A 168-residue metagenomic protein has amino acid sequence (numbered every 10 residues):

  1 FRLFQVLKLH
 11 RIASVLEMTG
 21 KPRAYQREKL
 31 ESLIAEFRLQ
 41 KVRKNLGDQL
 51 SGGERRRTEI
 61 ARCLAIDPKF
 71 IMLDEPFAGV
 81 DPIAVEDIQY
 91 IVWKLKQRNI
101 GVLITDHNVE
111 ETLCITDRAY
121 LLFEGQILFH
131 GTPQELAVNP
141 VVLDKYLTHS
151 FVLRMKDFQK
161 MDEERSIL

Functional and structural regions predicted by a protein language model:
A24-V42, Y90-W93, V141: Conserved ABC ATPase "signature" region
L46-L50, E54: Conserved ABC ATPase signature
I60: Hydrophobic anchor residue at the start of the ABC signature
D67: Conserved catalytic motifs of ABC-family nucleotide-binding domains
I71-E75: Catalytic Walker B motif of ABC-type/P-loop ATPase nucleotide-binding domains
E86-R98: Helical segment within the ABC ATPase nucleotide-binding domain
